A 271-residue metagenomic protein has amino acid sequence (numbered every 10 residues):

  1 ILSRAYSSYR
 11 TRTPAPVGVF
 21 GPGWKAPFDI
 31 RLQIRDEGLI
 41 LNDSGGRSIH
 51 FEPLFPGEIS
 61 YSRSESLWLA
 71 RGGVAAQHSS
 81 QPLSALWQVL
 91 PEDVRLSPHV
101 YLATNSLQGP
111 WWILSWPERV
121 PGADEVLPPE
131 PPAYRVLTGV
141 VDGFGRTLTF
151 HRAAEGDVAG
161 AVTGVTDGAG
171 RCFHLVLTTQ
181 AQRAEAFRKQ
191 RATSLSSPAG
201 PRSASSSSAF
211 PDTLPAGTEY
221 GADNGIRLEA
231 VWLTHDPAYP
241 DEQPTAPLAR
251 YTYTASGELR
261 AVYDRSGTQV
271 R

Functional and structural regions predicted by a protein language model:
I1-R271: Surface-exposed recognition patches
